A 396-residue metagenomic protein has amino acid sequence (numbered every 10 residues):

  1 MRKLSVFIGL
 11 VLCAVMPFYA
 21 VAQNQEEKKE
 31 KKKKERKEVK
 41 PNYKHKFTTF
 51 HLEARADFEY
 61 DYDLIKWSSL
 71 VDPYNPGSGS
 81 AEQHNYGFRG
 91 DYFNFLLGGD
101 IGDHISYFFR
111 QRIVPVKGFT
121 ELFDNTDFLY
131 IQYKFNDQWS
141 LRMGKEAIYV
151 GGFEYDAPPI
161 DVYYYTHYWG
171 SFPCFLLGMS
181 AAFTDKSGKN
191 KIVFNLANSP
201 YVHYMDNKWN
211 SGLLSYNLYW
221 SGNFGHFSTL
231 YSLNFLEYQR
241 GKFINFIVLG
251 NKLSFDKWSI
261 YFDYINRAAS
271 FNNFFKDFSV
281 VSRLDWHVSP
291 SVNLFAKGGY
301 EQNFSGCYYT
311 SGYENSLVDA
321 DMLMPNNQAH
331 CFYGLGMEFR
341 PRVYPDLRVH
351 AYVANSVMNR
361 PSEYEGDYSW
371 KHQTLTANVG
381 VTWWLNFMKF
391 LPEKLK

Functional and structural regions predicted by a protein language model:
M1-E38, N386-K396: Cleavable N-terminal export/targeting peptides
V39-K44: N-terminal low-complexity, Pro/Thr/Ser-rich intrinsically disordered segments that act as propeptides or flexible
H45-D61, Q83-Y201, G222-N223: Outer membrane beta-barrel
H45-F47, D100-H104, N136-Q138, I148 (+6 more regions): Outer-membrane beta-barrel channels and translocator barrels
E53, Y92-N94, F128-Y130, G178-S180 (+5 more regions): Membrane-embedded beta-strand positions in outer-membrane beta-barrel channels/transporters
D57-Y74, S78-Q83, F119, E154 (+1 more regions): Outer-membrane beta-barrel pore domains
D91, N125, D137, F175 (+5 more regions): Exposed loop/turn and edge beta-strand positions of beta-sandwich/beta-sheet ligand-binding modules
V193-N245: Loop-centered beta-sheet repeat module
